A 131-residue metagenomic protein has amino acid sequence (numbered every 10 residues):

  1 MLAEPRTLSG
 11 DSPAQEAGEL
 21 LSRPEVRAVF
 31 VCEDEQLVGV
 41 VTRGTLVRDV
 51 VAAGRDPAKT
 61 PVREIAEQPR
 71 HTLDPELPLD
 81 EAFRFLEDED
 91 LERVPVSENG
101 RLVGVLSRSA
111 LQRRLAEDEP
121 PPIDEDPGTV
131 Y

Functional and structural regions predicted by a protein language model:
M1-E4, T42-E87, L102-Y131: Tandem CBS (Bateman) regulatory domains
T7-E25, C32-E33, T72-D90, S97-E98 (+1 more regions): The conserved cystathionine-beta-synthase
G18-L20, E33-E35, A53-R55, I65: Short hydrophobic/aromatic-rich motifs at helix boundaries and adjacent loops
L21-P24, V29-T45, L86, V94-A110: A glycine-centered beta-loop-beta connector
